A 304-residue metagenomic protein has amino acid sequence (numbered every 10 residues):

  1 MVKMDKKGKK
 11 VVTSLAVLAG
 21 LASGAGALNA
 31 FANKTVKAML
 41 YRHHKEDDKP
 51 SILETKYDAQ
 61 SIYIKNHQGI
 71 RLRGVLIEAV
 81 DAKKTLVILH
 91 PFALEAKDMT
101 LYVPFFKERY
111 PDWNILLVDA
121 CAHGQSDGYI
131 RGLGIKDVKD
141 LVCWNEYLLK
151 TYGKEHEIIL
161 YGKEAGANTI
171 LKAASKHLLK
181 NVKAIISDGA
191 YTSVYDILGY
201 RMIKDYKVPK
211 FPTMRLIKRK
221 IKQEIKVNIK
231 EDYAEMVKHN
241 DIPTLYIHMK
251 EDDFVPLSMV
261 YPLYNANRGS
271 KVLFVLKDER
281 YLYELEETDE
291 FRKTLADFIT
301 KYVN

Functional and structural regions predicted by a protein language model:
V11-K65: An N-terminal hydrophobic leader/cap segment in hydrolases
F92-F106: The serine-hydrolase catalytic nucleophile loop
Y102, P256-N265: Short alpha-helix in the alpha/beta-hydrolase fold that links the catalytic acid
V103-D127: Conserved alpha/beta-hydrolase
R131-Y152: Alpha/beta-hydrolase active-site loop
K172-K226: Hydrolase active-site cap/lid region
H239-D241, Y246-H248, D252: Short beta-strand/loop motif that positions the catalytic acidic residue of the alpha/beta-hydrolase fold
E279-R292: Catalytic histidine-centered segment of alpha/beta-hydrolase-like enzymes
